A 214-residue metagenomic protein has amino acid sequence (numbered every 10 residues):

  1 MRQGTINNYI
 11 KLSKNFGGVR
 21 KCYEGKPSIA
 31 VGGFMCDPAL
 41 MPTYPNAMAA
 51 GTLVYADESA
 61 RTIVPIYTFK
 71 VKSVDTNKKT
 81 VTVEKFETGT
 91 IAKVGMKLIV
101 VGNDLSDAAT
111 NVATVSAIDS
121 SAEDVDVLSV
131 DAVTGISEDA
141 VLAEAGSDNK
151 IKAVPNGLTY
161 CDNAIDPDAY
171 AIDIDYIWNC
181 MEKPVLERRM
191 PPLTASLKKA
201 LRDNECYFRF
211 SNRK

Functional and structural regions predicted by a protein language model:
M1-K214: Surface-exposed, low-hydrophobicity beta-strand/loop segments enriched in small/polar/acidic residues
